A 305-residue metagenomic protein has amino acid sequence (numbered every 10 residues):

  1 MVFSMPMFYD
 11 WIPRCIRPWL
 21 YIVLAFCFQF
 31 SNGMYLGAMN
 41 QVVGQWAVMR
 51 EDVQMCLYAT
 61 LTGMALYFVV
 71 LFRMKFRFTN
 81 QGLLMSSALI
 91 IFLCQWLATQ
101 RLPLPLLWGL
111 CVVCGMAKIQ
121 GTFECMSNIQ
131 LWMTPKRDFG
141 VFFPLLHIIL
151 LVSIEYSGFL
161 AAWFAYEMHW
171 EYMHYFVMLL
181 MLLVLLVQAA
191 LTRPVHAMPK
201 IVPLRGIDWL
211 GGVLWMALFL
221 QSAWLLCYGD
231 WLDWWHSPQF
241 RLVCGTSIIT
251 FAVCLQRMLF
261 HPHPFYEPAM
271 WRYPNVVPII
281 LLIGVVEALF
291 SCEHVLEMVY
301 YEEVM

Functional and structural regions predicted by a protein language model:
F3-S4, I12-L71, G121-T122, M126 (+1 more regions): Extracytoplasmic
R14-I22, L84, L107, F143 (+3 more regions): Hydrophobic alpha-helix/TM-entry signal in multi-pass membrane transporters
C15-S31, L36-G37, L57, A117 (+2 more regions): 12-transmembrane solute porter fold
F26-S31, T62, L66, L93 (+8 more regions): Hydrophobic/aromatic residues within the transmembrane alpha-helices of Major Facilitator Superfamily
M39-V42, N128-Q130, F164, L225-L226 (+3 more regions): Hydrophobic alpha-helical interface/terminus motif in multipass membrane transporters
A47-Q54, G140, P144, F240-R241: Small-residue hotspots at the loop-to-helix junctions and early N-terminal turns of transmembrane alpha-helices
F72, F78-R205, W209: Helix-loop-helix hairpins in multi-pass membrane proteins, especially solute transporters
M168-L281: Hydrophobic transmembrane-helix bundles of small-molecule transporters
